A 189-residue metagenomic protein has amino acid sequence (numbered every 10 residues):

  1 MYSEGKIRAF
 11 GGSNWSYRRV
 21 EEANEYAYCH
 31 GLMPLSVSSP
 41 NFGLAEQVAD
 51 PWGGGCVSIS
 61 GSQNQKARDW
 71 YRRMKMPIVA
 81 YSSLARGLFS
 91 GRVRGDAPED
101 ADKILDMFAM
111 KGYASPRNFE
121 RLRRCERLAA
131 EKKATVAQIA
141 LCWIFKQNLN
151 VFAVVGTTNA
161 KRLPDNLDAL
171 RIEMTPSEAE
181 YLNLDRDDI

Functional and structural regions predicted by a protein language model:
M1-I189: Beta/alpha (TIM)-barrel catalytic core signal, keyed to glycine-rich beta->alpha loops juxtaposed to Asp/Glu that bind
